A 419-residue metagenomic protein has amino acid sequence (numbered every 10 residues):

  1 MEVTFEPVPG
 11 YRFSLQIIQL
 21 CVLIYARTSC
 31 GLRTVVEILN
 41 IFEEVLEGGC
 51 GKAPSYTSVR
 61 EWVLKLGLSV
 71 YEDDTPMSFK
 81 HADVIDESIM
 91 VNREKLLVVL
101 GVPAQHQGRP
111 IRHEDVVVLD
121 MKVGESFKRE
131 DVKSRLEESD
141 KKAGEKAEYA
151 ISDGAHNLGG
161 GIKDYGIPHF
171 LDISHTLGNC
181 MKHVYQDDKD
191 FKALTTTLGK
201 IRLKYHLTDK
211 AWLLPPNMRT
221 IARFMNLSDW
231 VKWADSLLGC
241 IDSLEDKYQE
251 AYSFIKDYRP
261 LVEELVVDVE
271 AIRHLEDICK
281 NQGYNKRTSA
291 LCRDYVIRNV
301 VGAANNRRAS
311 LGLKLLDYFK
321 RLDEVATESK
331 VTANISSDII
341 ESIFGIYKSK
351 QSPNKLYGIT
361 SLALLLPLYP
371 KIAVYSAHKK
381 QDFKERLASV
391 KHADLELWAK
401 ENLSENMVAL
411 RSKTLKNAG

Functional and structural regions predicted by a protein language model:
M1-R33, E44, R386-G419: Dynamic "connector" segments at or just before major functional cores
E6-L23, L32-E37, I41-Y149, H156 (+3 more regions): RNase H-like nuclease fold core
C30, T34, P54, S58 (+6 more regions): Generic recognition of stable, solvent-exposed alpha-helical segments in well-folded globular domains
T57-S58, D83, G108, K182-Y185 (+4 more regions): Short, intrinsically disordered/low-complexity patches at protein termini and at juxtamembrane boundaries
E145, A155-D164, K200-G419: Acidic/histidine-rich catalytic cores and adjacent linkers of DNA breakage/strand-transfer/modification proteins
S174-G199, S337-S342: RNase H-like two-metal-ion nuclease catalytic core shared by retroviral integrases and related mobile-element nucleases
